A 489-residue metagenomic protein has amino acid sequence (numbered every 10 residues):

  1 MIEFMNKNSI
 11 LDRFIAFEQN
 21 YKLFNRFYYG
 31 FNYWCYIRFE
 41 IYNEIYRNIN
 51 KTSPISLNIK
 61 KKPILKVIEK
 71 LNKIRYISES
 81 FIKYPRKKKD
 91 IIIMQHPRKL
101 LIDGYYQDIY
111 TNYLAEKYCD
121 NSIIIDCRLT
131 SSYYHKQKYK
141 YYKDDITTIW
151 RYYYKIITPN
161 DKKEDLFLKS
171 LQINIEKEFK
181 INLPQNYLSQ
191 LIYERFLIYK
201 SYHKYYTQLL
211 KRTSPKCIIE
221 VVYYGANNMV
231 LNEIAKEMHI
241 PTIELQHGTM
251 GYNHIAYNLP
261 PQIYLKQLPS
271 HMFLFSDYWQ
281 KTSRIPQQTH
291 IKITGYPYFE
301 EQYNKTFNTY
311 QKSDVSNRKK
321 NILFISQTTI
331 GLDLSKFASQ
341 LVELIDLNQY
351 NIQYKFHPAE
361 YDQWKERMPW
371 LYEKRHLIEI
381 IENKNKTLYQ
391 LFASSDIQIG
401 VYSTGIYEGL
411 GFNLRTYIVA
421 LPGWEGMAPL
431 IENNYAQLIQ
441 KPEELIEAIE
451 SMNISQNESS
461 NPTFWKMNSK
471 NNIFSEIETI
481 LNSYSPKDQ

Functional and structural regions predicted by a protein language model:
M1-Q489: Catalytic-core helical/loop segments in enzymes performing group transfer/polymerization on anionic/lipid-linked
